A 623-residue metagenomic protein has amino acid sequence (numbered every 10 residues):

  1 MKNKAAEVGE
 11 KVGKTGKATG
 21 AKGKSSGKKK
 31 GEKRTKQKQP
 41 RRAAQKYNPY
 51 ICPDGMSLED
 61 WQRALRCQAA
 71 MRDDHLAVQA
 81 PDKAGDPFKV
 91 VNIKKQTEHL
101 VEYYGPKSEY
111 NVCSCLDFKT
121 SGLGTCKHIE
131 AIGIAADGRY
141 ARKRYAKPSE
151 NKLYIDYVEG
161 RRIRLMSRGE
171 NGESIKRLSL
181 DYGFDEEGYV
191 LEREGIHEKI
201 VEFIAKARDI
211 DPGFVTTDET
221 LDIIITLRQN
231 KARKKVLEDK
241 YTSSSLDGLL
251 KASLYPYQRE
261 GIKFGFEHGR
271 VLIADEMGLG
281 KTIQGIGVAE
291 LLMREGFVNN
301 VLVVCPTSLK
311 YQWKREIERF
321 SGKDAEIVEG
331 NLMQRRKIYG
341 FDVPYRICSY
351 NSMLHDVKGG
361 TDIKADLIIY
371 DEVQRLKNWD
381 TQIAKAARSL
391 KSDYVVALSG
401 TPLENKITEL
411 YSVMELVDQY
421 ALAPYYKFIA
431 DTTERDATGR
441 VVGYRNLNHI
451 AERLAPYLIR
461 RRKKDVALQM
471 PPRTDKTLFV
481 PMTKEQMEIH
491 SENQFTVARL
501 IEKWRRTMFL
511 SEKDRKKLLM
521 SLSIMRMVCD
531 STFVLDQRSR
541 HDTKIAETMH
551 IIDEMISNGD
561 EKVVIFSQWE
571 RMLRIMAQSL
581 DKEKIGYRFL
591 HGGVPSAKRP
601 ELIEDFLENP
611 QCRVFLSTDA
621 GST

Functional and structural regions predicted by a protein language model:
K2-K4, K11-K14, K24, T35 (+9 more regions): Charged, low-complexity
K94-P148: Short Cys/His-based metal-binding microdomains
L272, E276-L279, Q284-R315, Y394 (+1 more regions): Conserved SF1/SF2 helicase motif Ia
I286-A289, M293-L302, G360, L468-F495 (+2 more regions): Conserved Helicase C-terminal RecA-like lobe
R294, L332-L367, N378-K385: Conserved helix/coil segment N-terminal to the catalytic DExD/H
F297-N300, K314-R315, R319-G322, D342 (+3 more regions): Conserved P-loop NTPase motor "coupling/switch" region that bridges the ATPase
V304-I347, F589: Conserved nucleic-acid-binding Ia/Ib motif block in the N-terminal RecA-like helicase ATPase lobe
S308, I327-R335, S349-H355, R375-T381 (+3 more regions): Conserved helicase motor
